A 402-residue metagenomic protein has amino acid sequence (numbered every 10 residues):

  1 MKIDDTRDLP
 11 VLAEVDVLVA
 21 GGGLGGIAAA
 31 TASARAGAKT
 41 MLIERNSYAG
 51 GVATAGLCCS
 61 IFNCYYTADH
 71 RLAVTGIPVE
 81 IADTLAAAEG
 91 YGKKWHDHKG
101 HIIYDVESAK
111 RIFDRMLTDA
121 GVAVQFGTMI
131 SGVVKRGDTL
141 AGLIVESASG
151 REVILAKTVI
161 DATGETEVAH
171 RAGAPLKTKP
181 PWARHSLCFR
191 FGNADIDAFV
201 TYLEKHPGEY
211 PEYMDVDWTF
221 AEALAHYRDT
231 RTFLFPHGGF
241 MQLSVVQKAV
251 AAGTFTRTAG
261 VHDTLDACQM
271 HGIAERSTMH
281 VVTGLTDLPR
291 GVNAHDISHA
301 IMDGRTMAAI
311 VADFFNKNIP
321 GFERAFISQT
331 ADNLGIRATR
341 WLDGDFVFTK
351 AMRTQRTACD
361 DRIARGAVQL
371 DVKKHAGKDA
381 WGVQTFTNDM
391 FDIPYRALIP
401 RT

Functional and structural regions predicted by a protein language model:
M1-V17: Extreme N-terminal leader/targeting segments of oxidoreductases
T6, A32, A38-K39, E44-G132 (+3 more regions): Conserved N-terminal/central alpha/beta ligand/cofactor-binding core
D8, R151-T158, T163-T402: Flavin (FAD/FMN)-binding glycine-rich loop and adjacent Rossmann-like elements that form
V11-V15, G25-G26, E152: Ligand-binding pocket scaffold of soluble enzyme catalytic domains
D16, A141, K157: Conserved acidic residues
V17-A38: N-terminal Rossmann-like FAD-binding beta1-loop-alpha1 element of flavoenzymes
G22, S147, T163-G164: Glycine-rich, N-terminal phosphate-binding loop of Rossmann-like dinucleotide-binding domains
V134-V153: Conserved beta-strand-loop-beta-strand element in the redox core of flavoprotein oxidoreductases
